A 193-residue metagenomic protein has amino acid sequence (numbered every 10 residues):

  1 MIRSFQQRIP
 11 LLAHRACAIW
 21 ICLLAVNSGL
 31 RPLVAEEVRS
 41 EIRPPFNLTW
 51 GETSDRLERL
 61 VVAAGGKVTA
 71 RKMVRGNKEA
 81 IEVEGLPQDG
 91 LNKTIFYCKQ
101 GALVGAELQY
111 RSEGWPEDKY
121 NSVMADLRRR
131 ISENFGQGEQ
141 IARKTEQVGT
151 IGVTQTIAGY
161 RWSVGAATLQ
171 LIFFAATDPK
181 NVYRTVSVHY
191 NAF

Functional and structural regions predicted by a protein language model:
M1-L12: N-terminal secretory signal peptides that target proteins for export/translocation
L11-I21: Sec-dependent N-terminal signal peptides
L24-P32: C-terminal segment of classical bacterial N-terminal signal peptides
L33-N77, Y110-F193: Non-cytosolic coordination micro-motifs
E79-S122: Mid-chain, structured segments of secreted extracytoplasmic proteins
